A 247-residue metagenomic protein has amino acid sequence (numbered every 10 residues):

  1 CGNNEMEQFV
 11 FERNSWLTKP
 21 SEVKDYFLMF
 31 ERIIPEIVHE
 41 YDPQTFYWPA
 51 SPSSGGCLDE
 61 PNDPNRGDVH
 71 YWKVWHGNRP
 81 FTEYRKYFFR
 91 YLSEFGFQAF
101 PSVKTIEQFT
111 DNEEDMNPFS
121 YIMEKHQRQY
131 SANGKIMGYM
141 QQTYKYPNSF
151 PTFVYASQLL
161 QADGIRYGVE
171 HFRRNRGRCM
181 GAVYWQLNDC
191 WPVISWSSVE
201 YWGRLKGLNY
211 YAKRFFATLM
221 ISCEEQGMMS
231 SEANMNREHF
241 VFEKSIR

Functional and structural regions predicted by a protein language model:
C1-V23, G181: Active-site groove signature of glycoside hydrolases
K24, L28: Short-chain dehydrogenase/reductase
M29, I33-H39, W48-R66, H70-S230 (+2 more regions): Substrate-binding clefts and catalytic carboxylate motifs of secreted carbohydrate-active enzymes
Y41-P43: Helix C-cap/helix->beta junction micro-motif
F242-K244: Membrane-proximal, non-transmembrane interaction regions of membrane/secretory-pathway proteins
